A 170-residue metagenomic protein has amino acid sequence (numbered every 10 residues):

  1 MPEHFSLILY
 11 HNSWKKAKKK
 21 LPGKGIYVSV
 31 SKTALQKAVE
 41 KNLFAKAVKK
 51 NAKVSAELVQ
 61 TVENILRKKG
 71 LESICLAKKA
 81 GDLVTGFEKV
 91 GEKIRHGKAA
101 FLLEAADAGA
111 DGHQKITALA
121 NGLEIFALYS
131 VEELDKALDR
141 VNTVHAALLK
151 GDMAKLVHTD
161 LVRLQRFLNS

Functional and structural regions predicted by a protein language model:
M1-N51: N-terminal cysteine/histidine-rich coordination modules
K19-P22, L119, D139-V141: Short glycine-enriched loop/turn motifs at secondary-structure junctions
K24-G25, A80-G81, K98-F101, G122-E124 (+1 more regions): Short active-site oxyanion
T33-D107: Extended interfacial segments that mediate partner engagement and assembly in macromolecular machines
F87, E92, Q114, A120-A127: Positively charged, polar, low-complexity stretches
G122-Q165: Short basic, glycine-rich beta-strand/loop surfaces that mediate nucleic-acid
N169-S170: C-terminal folded domains that constitute the principal catalytic or ligand-binding module of multi-domain proteins
